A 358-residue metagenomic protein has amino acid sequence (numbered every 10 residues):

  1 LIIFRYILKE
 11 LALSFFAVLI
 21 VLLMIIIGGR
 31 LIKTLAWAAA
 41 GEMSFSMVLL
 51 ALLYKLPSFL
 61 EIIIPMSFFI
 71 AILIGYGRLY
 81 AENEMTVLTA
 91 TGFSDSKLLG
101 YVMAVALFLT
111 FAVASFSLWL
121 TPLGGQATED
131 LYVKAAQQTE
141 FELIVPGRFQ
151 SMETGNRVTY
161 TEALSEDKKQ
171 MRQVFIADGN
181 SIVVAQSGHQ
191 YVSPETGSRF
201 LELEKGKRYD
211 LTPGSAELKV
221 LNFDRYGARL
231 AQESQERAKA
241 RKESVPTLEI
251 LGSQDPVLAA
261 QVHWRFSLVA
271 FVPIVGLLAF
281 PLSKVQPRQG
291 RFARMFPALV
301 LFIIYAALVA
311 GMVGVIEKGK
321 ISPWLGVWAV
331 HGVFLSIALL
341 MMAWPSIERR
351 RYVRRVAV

Functional and structural regions predicted by a protein language model:
L1-A81, V358: Membrane-anchoring signal-anchor transmembrane alpha-helices and their immediate flanking context
S14-I26, S58-I70, V105, L109-A114 (+3 more regions): Hydrophobic alpha-helical transmembrane segments in multi-pass membrane proteins
F45-S46, L50, A106-G214: Non-transmembrane, extracytosolic/lumenal segments of membrane-associated proteins
M47-Y54, V245-W264, K320: Short, aromatic-rich amphipathic segments at membrane interfaces that lie adjacent to a transmembrane helix or signal
L53-G155, L339-W344: Internal alpha-helical transmembrane segments
R225-I250: Extended, hydrophilic extramembrane loops/domains of integral membrane proteins
V257-P345: Transmembrane alpha-helical segments that form the functional core of multipass membrane systems
R351-V358: Short, highly charged, low-complexity non-transmembrane loops/tails of multi-pass membrane proteins
